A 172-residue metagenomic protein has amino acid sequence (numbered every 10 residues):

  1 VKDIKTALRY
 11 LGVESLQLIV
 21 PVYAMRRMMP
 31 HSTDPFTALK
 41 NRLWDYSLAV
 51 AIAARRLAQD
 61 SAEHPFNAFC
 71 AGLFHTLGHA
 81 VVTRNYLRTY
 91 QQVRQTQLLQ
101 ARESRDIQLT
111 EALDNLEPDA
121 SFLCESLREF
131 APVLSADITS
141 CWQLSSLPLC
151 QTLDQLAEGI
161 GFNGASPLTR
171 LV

Functional and structural regions predicted by a protein language model:
V1-S126, L153: Acidic/His-rich, divalent-metal-binding segments that scaffold phosphate/diphosphate chemistry
K2, V81-N85, L156-L171: Short amphipathic alpha-helical segments at helix boundaries and their inter-helical linkers
L123-L153, F162-V172: Divalent metal-dependent phosphate-bond-processing catalytic cores, especially two-metal-ion Mg2+/Mn2+ enzymes that act
